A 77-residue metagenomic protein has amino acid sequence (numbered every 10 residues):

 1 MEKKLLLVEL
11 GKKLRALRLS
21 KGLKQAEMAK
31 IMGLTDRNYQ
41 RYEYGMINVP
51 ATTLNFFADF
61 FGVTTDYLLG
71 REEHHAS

Functional and structural regions predicted by a protein language model:
M1-L5, L69-S77: Short, charged recognition helix plus adjacent turn of helix-turn-helix-like nucleic-acid-binding domains
M1-S20: A short, Lys/Arg-rich alpha-helix, primarily the initiator
K12, G22-L23, V49-T52: Residue-level signal for the short linker/turn that defines the boundary of a DNA-recognition helix
L19, K30, D59: Alpha-helical residues within the helix-turn-helix
G22-R41: Short alpha-helical DNA-recognition segment
E43, F61, E72: DNA major-groove recognition helix of helix-turn-helix
T52-Y67: DNA major-groove recognition helix of helix-turn-helix/homeodomain DNA-binding modules
